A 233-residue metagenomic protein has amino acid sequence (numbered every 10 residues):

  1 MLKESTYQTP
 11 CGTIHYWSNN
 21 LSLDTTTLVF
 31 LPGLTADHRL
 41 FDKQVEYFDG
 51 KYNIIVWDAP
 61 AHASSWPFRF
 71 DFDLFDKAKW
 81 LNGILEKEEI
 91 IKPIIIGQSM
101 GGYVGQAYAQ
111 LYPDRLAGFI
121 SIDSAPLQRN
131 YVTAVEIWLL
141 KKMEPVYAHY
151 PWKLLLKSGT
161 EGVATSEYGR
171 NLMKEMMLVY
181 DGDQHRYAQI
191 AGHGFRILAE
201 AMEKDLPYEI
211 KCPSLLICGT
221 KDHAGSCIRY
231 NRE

Functional and structural regions predicted by a protein language model:
M1-T13: N-terminal cap/lid segment of alpha/beta-hydrolase-fold proteins
C11, I55-G97: Active-site loop/oxyanion-hole signature of alpha/beta-hydrolase fold enzymes
G12-P67: Conserved HGGG/HGGXW glycine-rich cap/lid loop of the alpha/beta-hydrolase fold
K43, A107-L111: Active-site signature of alpha/beta-hydrolase-fold catalytic machinery across serine- and Asp/Cys-nucleophile hydrolases
G97, G101, G105: Gly/Ala-rich beta-loop-alpha elbow adjacent to hydrolase catalytic centers
Q110, A117-H149: Flexible "cap/lid" loop of the alpha/beta hydrolase fold
N130-V132, Y150-E209: Conserved alpha/beta-hydrolase catalytic His-Asp/Glu region
G192-R232: Conserved serine/cysteine hydrolase catalytic core
